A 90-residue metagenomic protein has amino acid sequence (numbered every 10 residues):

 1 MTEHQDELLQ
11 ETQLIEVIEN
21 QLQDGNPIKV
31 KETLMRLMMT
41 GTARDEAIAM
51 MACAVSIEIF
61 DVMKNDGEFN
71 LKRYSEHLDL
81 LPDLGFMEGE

Functional and structural regions predicted by a protein language model:
M1-E90: Structure-specific DNA junction-binding interface
